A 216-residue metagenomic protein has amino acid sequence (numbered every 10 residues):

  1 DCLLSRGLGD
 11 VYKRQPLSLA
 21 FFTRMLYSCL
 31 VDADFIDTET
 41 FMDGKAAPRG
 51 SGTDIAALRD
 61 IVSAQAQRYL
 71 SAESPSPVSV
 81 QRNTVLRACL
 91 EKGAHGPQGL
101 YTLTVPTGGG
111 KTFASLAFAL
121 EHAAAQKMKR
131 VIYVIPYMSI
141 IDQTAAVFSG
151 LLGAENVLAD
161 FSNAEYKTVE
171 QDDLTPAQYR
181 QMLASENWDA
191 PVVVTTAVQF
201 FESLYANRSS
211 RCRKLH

Functional and structural regions predicted by a protein language model:
C2-Y12: Single conserved hydrophobic/aromatic residue that forms the stacking wall/gate of nucleotide- or nucleobase-binding
Q15-A72: Interdomain "pre-motor" coupling segment immediately N-terminal to P-loop NTPase/helicase cores
R68-T104: Conserved pre-motif I regulatory segment
P97-A119: Walker A/P-loop
E121-K129, G153-A154: Post-Walker A helix-loop "phosphate-sensing" segment adjacent to the P-loop in P-loop NTPases
K129-L151, A164: Conserved Walker A/P-loop ATP-binding site and its immediately adjacent core in helicase/helicase-like ATPase domains
E155-A206: Inter-Walker segment of RecA-like/P-loop motor cores
F200, R211-H216: SF2 helicase catalytic motif II
